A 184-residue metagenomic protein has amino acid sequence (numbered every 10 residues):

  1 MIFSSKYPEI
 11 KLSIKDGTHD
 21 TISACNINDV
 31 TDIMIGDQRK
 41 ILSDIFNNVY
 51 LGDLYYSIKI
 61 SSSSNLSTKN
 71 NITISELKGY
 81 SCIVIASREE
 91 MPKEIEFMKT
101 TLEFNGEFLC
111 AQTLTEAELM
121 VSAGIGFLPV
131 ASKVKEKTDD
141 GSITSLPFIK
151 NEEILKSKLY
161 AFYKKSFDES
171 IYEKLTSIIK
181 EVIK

Functional and structural regions predicted by a protein language model:
M1-I41: Central regulatory/effector-binding core of bacterial HTH transcription factors
I10-T18, D37, V84, F104-E116: Short beta-strand-to-loop elements that line the ligand-binding cleft of bilobed periplasmic-binding protein-like
T18-H19, I33-K40, S61-S62, T113 (+2 more regions): Beta->alpha turn/N-cap motifs
C25-I35, Y56, V121-L128: Alpha-to-beta junction loops
S43-V49, L54, E116-K165: Beta-alpha-beta core module
F46-Y56, I60-C82: Flexible hinge/capping segments at coil-to-helix
K59-N65, K158-D168: A bilobed periplasmic-binding-protein/Venus flytrap-type ligand-binding module shared by bacterial periplasmic
Y80-E103, E169-Y172: Secondary-structure junction motif
